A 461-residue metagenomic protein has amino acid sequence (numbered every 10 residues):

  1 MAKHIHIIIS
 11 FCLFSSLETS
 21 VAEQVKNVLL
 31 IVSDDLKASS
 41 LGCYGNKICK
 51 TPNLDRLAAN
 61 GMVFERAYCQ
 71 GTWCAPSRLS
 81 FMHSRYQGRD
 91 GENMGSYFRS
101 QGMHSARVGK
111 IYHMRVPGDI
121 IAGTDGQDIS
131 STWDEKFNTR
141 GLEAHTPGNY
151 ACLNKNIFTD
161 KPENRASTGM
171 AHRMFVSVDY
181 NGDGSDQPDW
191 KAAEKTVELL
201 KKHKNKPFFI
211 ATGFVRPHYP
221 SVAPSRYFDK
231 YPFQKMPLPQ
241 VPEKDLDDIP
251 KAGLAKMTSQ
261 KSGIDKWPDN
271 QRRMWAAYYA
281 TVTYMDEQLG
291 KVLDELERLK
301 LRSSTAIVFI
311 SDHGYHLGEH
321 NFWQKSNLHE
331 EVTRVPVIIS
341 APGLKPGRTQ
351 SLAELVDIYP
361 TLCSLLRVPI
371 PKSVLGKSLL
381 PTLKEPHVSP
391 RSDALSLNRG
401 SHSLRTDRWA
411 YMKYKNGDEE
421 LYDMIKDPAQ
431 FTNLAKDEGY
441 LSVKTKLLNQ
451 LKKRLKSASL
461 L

Functional and structural regions predicted by a protein language model:
K3, V21-K413, D418-E419, P428-N449 (+2 more regions): Formylglycine-dependent sulfatase
H6-S16: Bacterial N-terminal signal peptides
